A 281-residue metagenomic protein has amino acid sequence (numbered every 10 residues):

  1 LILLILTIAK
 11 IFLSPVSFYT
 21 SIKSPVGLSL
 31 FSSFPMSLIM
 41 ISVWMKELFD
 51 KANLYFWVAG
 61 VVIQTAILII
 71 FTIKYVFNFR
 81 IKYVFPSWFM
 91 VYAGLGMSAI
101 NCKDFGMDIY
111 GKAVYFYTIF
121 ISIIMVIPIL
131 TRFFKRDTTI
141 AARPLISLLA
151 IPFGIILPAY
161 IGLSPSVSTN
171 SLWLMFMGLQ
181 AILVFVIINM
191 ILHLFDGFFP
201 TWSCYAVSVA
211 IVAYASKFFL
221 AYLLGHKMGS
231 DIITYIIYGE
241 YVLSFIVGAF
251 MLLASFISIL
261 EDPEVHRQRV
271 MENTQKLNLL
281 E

Functional and structural regions predicted by a protein language model:
L1-I5, D50-T65, I109-I123, N170-A181 (+1 more regions): Structural signature of hydrophobic alpha-helical transmembrane segments
I2-P25, S255: An N-terminus-focused feature that recognizes amino-terminal "leader" regions
S14-S42, W57-G60, I73-I100, Y115 (+5 more regions): Juxtamembrane helix-loop boundaries in multi-pass membrane proteins
W44-L54, I100-K112, Y160-S171, F219-Y235: Helix-coil boundary and interhelical linker segments in multi-pass alpha-helical membrane proteins
I67-F71, I100-N101, I124-F133, I155-S164 (+1 more regions): Alpha-helical transmembrane segments in multipass membrane proteins, preferentially the mid-helix core
Y117-F176: Aromatic-anchored, glycine/proline-accented short structural segments that stabilize local strand-turns or short
I161-G197, W202, I211-F219: Long, repeat-rich segments with strong aromatic
